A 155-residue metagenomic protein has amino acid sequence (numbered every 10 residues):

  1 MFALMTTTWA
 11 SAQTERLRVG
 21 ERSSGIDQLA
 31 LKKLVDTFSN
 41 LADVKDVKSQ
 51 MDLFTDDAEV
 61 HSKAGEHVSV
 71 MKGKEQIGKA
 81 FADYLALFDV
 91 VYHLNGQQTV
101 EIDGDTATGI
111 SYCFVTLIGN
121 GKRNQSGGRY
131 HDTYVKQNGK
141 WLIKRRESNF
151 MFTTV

Functional and structural regions predicted by a protein language model:
L4, S11-E15, T108, G127-T154: Short beta-strand edge/turn micro-motifs at domain boundaries
W9-D56: Short, low-complexity N-terminal intrinsically disordered segments enriched in polar/charged residues
D27, L31, G73, S126: Hydrophobic (often cysteine-bearing) scaffold residues that line and stabilize catalytic clefts of nucleotide/cofactor
V47-Y112: A solvent-exposed, acidic/Ser-Thr-rich amphipathic alpha-helical stretch
H93-N95, Q125-Y130: Short, surface-exposed coil-to-beta transition loops
C113-G119, F150: Beta-strand elements of well-folded, non-transmembrane domains
G119-N124, T153-V155: A short, polar/proline- and glycine-enriched secondary-structure boundary/capping micro-motif
